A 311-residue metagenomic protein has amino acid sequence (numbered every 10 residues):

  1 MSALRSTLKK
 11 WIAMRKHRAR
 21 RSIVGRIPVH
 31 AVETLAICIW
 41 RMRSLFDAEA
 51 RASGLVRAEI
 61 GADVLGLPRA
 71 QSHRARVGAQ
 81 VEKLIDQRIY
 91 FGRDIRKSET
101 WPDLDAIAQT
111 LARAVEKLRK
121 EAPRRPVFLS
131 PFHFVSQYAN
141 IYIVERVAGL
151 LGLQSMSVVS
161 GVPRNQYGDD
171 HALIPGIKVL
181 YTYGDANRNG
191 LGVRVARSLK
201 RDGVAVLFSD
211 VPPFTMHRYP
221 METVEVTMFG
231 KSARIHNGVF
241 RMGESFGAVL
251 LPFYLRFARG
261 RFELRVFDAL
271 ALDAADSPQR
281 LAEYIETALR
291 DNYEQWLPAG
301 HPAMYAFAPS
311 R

Functional and structural regions predicted by a protein language model:
S2-P131, V135-S136, I141, D169-A172: Membrane-anchoring hydrophobic helices of lipid-metabolizing enzymes
E49, A106, A186-N187, K231: Residues that cap or flank secondary-structure elements
A58-E59, E145, F240, E286: Short glycine-/small-residue-rich flexible loop motifs, especially phosphate/cofactor-binding loops
Q109-R113, K178-N187, L272-D273: Short acidic-hydrophobic, aromatic-tinged amphipathic segments that line or gate anion-handling sites
A112-E116, V144-E145, L191-R194, G238: A generic local structural motif
K120-R125, V147-Q154, R201-D202, E244-V249 (+1 more regions): Secondary-structure boundary elements
P123-A186: Catalytic core of membrane glycerolipid acyltransferases/transacylases, capturing the structured, soluble-facing
I174-I177, N189-R311: Non-catalytic C-terminal accessory region of glycerolipid acyltransferases and related lyso-lipid remodeling enzymes
